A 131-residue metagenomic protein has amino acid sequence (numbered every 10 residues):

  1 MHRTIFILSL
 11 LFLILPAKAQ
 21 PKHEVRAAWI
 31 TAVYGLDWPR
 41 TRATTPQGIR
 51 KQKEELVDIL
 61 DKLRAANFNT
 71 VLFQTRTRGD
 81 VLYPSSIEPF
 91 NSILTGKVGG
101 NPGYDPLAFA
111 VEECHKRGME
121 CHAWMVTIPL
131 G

Functional and structural regions predicted by a protein language model:
M1-T4: Positively charged n-region of N-terminal signal peptides that target proteins for export
S9-K18: Hydrophobic h-region of N-terminal signal peptides that target proteins for export in Gram-negative bacteria
Q20-I49: Boundary/entry segment of secreted carbohydrate-active catalytic domains
K22-A28, R64, F68-R78, P106-G131: Glycine-rich, aromatic-flanked loop segments that form ligand/cofactor-binding clefts across common enzyme folds
D37-P39, D80-P84, L130-G131: Extracytoplasmic/secreted cell-surface and envelope-processing proteins
T45-A66, I93-R117: Aromatic- and glycine-enriched glycan-recognition loops and surfaces that form the carbohydrate-binding subsites
A66-P102: Aromatic-lined carbohydrate-binding/catalytic grooves of carbohydrate-active enzymes
